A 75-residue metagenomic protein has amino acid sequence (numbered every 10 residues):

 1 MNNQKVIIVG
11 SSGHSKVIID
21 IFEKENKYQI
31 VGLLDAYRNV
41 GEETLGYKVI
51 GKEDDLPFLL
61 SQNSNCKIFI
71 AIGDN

Functional and structural regions predicted by a protein language model:
N2-I72: A solvent-exposed beta-alpha-beta segment
